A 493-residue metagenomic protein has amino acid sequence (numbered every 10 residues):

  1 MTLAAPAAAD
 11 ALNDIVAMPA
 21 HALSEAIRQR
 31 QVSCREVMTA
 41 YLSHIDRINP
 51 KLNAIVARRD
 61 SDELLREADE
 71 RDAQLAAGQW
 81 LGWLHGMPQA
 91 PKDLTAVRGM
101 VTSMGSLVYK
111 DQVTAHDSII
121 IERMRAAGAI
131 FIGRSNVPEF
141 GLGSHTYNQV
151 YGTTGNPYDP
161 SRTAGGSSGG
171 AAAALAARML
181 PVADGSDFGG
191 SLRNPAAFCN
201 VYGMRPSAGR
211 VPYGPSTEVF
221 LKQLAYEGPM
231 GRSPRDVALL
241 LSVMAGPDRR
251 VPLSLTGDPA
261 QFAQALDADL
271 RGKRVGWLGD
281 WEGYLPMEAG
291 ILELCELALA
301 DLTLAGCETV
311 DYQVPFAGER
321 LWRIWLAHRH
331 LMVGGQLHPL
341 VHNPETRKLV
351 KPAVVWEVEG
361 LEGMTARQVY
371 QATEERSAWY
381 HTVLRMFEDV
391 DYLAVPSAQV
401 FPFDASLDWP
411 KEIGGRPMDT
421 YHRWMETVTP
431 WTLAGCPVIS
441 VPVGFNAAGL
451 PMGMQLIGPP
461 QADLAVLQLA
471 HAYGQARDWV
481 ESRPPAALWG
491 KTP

Functional and structural regions predicted by a protein language model:
M1-E67, A73, L304-A305, Q368 (+1 more regions): An N-terminal boundary/leader segment
A11, L84-M104, D267-L278, H328-L384 (+4 more regions): Short helix-loop capping/hinge segments that flank enzyme active sites or metal/cofactor-binding pockets
Q31-M38, D69, Q261, M287-Q313 (+3 more regions): Acyltransferase
Y41, L64, G86, K92 (+6 more regions): Conserved hydrophobic/aromatic pocket- or pore-lining residues that grip, position, or stack substrates in active sites
D46-Y109: N-terminal, positively charged, Ser/Thr/Ala/Gly-biased leader segments that form transit/presequence-like amphipathic
R47, A126, A176-G279, Y284-L285 (+5 more regions): Structural helix-boundary/capping segments
L84-E227, L278-W281, S397-P417: Short glycine/serine-rich loop/turn segments
L107, L253-G257, R323, Q371 (+1 more regions): Short, surface-exposed loop/helix-turn segments at secondary-structure junctions that function as lids/hinges flanking
